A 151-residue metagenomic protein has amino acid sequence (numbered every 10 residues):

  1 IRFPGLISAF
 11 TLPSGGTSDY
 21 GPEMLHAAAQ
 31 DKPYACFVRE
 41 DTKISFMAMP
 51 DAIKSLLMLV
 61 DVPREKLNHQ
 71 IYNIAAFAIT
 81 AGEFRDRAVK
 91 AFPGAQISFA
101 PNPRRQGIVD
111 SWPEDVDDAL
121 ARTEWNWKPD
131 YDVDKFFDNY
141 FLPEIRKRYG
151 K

Functional and structural regions predicted by a protein language model:
I1-K43, M49-D51: NAD(P)-dependent short-chain dehydrogenase/reductase
F37-R39, S45-K151: C-terminal substrate-binding subdomain of Rossmann-fold SDR/epimerase-dehydratase oxidoreductases
